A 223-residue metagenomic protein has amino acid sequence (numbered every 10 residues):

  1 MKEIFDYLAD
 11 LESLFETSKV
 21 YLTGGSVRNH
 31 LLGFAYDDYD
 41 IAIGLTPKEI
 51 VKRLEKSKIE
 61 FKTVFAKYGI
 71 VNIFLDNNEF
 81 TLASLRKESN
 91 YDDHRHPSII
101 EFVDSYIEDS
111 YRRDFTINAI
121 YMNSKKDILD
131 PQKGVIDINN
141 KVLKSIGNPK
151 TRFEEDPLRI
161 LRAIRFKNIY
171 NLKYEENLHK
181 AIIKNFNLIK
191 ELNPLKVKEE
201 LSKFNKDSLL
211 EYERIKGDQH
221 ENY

Functional and structural regions predicted by a protein language model:
M1-Y223: Catalytic cores of the polymerase beta-like nucleotidyltransferase superfamily and closely associated nucleotide
